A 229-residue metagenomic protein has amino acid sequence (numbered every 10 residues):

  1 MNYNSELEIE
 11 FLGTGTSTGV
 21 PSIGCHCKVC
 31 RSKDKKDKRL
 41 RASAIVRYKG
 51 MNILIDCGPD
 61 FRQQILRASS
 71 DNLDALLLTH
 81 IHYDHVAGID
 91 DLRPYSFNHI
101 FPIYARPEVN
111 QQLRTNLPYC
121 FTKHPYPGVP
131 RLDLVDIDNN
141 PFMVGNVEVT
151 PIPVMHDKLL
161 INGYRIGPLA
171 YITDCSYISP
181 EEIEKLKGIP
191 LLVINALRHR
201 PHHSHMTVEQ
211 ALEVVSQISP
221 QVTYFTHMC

Functional and structural regions predicted by a protein language model:
M1-I172, E181: Binuclear metal-dependent hydrolase catalytic cores
Y177-C229: Cap/insert and terminal regions of metallo-dependent hydrolase folds
